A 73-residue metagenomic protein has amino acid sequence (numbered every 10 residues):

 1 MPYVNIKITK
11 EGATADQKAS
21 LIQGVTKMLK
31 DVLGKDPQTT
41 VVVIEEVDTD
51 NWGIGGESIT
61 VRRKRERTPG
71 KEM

Functional and structural regions predicted by a protein language model:
P2-M73: A domain-level signal for the structural core that forms small-molecule/cofactor-binding pockets and catalytic centers
